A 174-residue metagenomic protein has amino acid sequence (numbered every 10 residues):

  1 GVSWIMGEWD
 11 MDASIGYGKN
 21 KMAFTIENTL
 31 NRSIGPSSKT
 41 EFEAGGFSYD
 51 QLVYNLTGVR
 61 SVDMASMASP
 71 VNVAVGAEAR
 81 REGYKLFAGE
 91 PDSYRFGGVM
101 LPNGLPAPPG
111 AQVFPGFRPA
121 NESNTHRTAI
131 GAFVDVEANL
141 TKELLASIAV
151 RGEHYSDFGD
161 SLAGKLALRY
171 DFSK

Functional and structural regions predicted by a protein language model:
G1, I5, Y17, T29-L145 (+1 more regions): Outer-membrane beta-barrel transmembrane domain signature of Gram-negative proteins, especially the mid-to-C-terminal
M11, K21-I26, E82-A88, G98-V99 (+1 more regions): Outer-membrane beta-barrel proteins
A13-I15, A77, V150: Glycine-rich, histidine-containing beta strand-loop boundary motifs that form or position
I15, G164-L166: One face of beta-strands
G16-N20, N31-S33, R151-Y155: Short, ordered loop/turn segments at secondary-structure junctions
L144-Y155, S161-L162: Transmembrane beta-strand segments that form the barrel wall of outer-membrane beta-barrel proteins
